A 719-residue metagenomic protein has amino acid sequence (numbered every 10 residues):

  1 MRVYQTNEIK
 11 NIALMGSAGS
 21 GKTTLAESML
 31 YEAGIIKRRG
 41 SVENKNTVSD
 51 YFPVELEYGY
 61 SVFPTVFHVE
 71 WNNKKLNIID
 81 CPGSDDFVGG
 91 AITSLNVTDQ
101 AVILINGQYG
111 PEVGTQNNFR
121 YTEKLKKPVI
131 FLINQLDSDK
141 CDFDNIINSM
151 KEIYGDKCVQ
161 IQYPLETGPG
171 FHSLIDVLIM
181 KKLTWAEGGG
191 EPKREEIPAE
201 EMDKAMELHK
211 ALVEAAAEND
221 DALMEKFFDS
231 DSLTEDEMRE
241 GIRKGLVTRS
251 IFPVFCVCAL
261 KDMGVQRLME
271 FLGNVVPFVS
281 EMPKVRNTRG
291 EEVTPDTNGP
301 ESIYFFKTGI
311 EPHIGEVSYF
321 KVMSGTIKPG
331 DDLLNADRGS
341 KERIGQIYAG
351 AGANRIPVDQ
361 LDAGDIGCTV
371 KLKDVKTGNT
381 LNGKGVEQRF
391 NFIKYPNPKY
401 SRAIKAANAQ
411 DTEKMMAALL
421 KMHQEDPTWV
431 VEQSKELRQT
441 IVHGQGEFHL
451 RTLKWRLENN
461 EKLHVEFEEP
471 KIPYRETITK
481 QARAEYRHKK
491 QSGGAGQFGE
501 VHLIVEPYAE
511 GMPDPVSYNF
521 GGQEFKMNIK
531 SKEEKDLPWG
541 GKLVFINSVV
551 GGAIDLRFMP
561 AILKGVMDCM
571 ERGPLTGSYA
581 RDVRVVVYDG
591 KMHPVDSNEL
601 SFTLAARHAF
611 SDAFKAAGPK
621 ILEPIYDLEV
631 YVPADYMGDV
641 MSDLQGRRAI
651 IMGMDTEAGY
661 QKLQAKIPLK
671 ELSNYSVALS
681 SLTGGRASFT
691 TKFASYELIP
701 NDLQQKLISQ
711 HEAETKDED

Functional and structural regions predicted by a protein language model:
M1-I105, Y109-P111, K204, E218: P-loop NTPase switch module centered on the Walker A-proximal segment
M1-S20, G107-P312, G367: P-loop NTPase catalytic nucleotide-binding module
Y4-N7, K45, D236-P253, P357-D365 (+1 more regions): Short, hydrophobic/aliphatic alpha-helical segments
T6-N11, T23, K45-N46, G59-F63 (+26 more regions): Amphipathic alpha-helical transducer elements in NTP-driven molecular machines
G19, L25, G59, D80 (+22 more regions): Conserved structural-core and active-site-/substrate-pathway-adjacent residues in large, well-folded domains of enzymes
N46, N72-L76, N96-V102, A216-K226 (+2 more regions): Gly-rich Lys/Arg/Thr-decorated short loops/hinges at beta-loop-alpha junctions or inter-strand turns that position
N73-K75, T98-I103, K126-L132, T248-P253 (+3 more regions): Short, surface-exposed connector motifs at secondary-structure boundaries
I147-S149, C158-Q160, P164, G168 (+3 more regions): Accessory interaction regions appended to the cores of large information-processing enzymes
